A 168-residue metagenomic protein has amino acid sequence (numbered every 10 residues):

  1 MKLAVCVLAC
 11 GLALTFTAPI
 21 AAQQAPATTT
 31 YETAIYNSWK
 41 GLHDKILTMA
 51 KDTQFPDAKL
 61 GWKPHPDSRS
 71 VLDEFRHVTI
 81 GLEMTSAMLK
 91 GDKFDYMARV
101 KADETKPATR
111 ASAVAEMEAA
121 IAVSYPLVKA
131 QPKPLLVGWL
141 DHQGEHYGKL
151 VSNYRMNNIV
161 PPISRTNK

Functional and structural regions predicted by a protein language model:
M1-V5: Positively charged n-region of N-terminal signal peptides that target proteins for export
C6-T17: Bacterial N-terminal signal peptides
A18-A22: Sec/Tat signal peptide C-region and signal peptidase I cleavage site
Q23-N37: Extreme N-terminal tail/first-helix region
A27-Y31, S68, A98-A113, A130-Q131: Acidic/His metal-coordination segments adjacent to aromatic residues that form catalytic metal sites in metalloenzymes
Y36-A50, D57-V100, A130-K168: Short, contiguous alpha-helical
L47, K51, A122-Y125: Amphipathic, well-packed alpha-helical segments that form the structural scaffold of globular domains
A111-V128: Alpha-helical segment that forms one wall of the substrate-binding/catalytic cleft in peptidoglycan-active domains
